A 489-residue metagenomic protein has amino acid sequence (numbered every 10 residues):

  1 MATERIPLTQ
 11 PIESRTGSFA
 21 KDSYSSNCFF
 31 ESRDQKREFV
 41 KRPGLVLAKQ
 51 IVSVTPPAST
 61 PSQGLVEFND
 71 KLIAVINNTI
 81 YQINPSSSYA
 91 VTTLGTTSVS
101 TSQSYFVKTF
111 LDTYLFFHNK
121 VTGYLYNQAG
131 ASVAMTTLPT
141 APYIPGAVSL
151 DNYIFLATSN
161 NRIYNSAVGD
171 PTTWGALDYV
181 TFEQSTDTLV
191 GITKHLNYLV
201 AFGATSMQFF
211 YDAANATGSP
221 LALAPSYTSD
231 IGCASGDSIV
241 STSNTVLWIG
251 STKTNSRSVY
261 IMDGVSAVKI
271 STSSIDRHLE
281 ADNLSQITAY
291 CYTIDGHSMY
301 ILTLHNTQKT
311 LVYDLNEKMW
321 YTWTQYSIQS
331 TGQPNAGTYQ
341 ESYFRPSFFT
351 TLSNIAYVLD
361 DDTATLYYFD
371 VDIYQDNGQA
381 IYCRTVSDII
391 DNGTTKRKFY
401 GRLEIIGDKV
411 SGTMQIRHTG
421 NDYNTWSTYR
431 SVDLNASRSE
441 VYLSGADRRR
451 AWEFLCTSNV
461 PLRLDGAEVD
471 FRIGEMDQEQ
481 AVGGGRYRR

Functional and structural regions predicted by a protein language model:
M1-A90, L94, S98-Y114, D230-V246 (+1 more regions): Beta-sheet repeat architectures centered on beta-propellers
P61, P142-Y143, L150, T188 (+3 more regions): Beta-rich catalytic cores
N77, N119-K120, S159, A204 (+4 more regions): Short loop/turn segments immediately following the C-termini of beta-strands
I83, R162-T172, F210, R417-N421: Conserved Ser/Thr-centered positions that define the repeating blades of beta-propeller domains
N84-S87, N127-A131, G169, A213-N215 (+2 more regions): Short loop/turn segments that connect beta-strands within beta-propeller blades
Q128-D151: Asp-box/WD-like beta-propeller blade repeats and closely related beta-sheet repeat scaffolds
R162-T186, A216-A224: Short, flexible helix-coil linker/hinge segments at the edges of structured domains or between repeats
V200-Y227: Surface-exposed extracellular loop regions of Gram-negative outer-membrane beta-barrel proteins
